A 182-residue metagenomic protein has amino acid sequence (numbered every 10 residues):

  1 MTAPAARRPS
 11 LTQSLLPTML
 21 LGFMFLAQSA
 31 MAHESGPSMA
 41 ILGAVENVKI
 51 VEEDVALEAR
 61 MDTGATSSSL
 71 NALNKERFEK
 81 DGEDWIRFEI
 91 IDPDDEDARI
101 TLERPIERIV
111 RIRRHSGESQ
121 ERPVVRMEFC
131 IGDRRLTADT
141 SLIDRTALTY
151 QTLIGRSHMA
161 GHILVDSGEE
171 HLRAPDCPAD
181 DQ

Functional and structural regions predicted by a protein language model:
M1-T12: N-terminal secretory signal peptides that target proteins for export/translocation
S14-A27: Bacterial N-terminal signal peptides
A32-Q182: Pepsin/retropepsin-fold aspartyl endopeptidases
